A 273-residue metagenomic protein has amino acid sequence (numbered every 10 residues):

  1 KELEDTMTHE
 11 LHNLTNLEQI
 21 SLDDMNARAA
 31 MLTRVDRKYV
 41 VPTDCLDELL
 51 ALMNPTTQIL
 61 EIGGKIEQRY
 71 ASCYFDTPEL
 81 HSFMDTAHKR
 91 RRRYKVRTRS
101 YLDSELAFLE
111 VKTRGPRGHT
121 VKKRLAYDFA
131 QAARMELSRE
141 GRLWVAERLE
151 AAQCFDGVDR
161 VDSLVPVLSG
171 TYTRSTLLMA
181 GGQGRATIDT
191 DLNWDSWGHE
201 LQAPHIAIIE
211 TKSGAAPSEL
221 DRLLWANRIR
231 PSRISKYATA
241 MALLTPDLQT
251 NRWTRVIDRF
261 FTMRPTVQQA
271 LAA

Functional and structural regions predicted by a protein language model:
E2-A273: Phosphate-end processing signature that detects enzymes handling 5′-triphosphorylated RNA and polyphosphate
